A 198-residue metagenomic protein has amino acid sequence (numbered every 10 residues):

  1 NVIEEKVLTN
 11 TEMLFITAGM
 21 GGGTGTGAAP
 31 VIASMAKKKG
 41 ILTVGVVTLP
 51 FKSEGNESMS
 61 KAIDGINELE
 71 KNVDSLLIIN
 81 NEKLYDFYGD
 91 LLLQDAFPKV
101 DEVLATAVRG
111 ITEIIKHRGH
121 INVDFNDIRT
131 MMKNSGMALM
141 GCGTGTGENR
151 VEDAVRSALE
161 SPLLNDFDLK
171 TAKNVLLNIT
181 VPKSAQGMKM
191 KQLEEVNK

Functional and structural regions predicted by a protein language model:
N1-K198: Tubulin/FtsZ superfamily GTPase core signature
